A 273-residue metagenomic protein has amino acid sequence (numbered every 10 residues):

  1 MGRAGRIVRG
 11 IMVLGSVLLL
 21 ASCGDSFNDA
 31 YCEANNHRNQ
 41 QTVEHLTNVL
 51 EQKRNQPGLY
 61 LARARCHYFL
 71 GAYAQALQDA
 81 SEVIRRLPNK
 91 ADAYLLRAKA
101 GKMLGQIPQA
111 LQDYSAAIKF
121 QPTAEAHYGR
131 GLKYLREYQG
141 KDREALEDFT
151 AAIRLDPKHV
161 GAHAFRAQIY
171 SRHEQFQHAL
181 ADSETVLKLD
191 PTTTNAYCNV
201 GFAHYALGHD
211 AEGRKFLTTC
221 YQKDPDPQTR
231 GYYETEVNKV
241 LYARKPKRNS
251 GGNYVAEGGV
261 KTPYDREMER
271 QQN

Functional and structural regions predicted by a protein language model:
S22-G58, A62, F69, G259: N-terminal leader/linker segments that initiate helical-solenoid repeat arrays
A34, Y68, L95, K102 (+4 more regions): Position-specific recognition of the canonical hydrophobic site in helix A of tetratricopeptide repeat
N36-E44, G71-E82, M103-A116, E137-A151 (+2 more regions): Structural signature of tandem alpha-helical TPR/SEL1-like repeats, specifically the intra-repeat loop/turn
R54, P88, Q121-P122, P157 (+2 more regions): Short coil turns that delineate tetratricopeptide repeat
P57-G58, A91-D92, A124-A126, V160-G161 (+2 more regions): Helix-start (N-cap) detector for alpha-helical repeat units in TPR-like alpha-solenoids, especially tetratricopeptide
A62, L96, G129, F165 (+2 more regions): Canonical tetratricopeptide repeat
R214-N273: Terminal, low-structured helical/coil segments at or just beyond the last alpha-helical repeat
